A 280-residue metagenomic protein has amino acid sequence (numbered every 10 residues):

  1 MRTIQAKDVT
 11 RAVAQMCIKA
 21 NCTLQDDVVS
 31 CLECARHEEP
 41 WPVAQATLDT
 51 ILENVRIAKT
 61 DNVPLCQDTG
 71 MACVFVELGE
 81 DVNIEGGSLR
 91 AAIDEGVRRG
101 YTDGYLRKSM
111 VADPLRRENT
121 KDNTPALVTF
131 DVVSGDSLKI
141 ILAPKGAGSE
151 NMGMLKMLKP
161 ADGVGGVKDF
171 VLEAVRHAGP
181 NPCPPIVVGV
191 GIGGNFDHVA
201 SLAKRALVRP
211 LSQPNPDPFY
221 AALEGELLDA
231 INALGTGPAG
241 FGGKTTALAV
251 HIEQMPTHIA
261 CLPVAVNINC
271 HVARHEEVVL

Functional and structural regions predicted by a protein language model:
M1-L280: Non-transmembrane, aqueous-exposed alpha-helical and coiled segments at domain scale
